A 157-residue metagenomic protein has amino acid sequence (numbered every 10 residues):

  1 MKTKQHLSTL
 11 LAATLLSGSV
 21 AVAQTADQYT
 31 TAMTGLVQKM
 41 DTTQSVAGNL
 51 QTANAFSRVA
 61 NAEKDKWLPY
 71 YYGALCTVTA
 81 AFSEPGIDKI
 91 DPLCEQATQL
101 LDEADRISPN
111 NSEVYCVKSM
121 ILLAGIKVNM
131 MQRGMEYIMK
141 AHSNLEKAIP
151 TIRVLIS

Functional and structural regions predicted by a protein language model:
M1-T30: Bacterial Sec-dependent N-terminal signal peptides
T25-M40, A62-E84, P109-V128, R153-S157: Amphipathic alpha-helical repeat scaffolds of TPR domains
M33-L36, A97, A141, A148: Amphipathic alpha-helices that form helix-helix packing interfaces
T42-A55, K89-Q99, G134-H142: Helix-turn-helix repeat elements of alpha-solenoid scaffolds
P85, N129-E136: Short, flexible, glycine-rich and Lys/Arg-enriched loop motifs at helix boundaries that contact anionic partners
C94-K118: Gram-negative (and chloroplast) outer-membrane scaffold detector with strong preference for beta-barrel transmembrane
M135-S157: A contiguous pocket-lining binding segment that forms or flanks enzyme active sites
